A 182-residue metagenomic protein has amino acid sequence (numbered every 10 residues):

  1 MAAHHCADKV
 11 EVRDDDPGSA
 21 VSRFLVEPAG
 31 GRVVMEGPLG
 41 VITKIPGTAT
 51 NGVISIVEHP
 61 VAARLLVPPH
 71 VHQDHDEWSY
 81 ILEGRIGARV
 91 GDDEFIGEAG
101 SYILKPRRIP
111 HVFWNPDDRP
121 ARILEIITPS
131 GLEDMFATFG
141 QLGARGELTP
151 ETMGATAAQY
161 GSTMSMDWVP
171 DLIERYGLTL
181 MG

Functional and structural regions predicted by a protein language model:
A2-G47: Long, hydrophobic/aromatic N-terminal blocks
L25-E27, A49, R85, D92-P110: Short acidic-glycine-tyrosine-enriched beta hairpin
G30-P69, H75-D76: A short glycine-rich, His/Asp/Glu-containing loop-to-beta-strand
I56-A62, V71-V90, I126-I127: Short, conserved beta-strand element in jelly-roll/cupin
L65, Q73, I86, F95 (+1 more regions): Hydrophobic small-molecule pocket/channel-lining residues, especially in calycin-type beta-barrels
G87, R107-E133: Ligand-binding loop in jelly-roll beta-barrel domains
R122, S130-E151: A hydrophobic, small-residue-rich beta->alpha segment in the mid-to-C-terminal subdomain of diverse proteins
Q141-G182: Acidic/histidine-enriched, glycine/proline-rich intrinsically disordered or flexible terminal extensions
